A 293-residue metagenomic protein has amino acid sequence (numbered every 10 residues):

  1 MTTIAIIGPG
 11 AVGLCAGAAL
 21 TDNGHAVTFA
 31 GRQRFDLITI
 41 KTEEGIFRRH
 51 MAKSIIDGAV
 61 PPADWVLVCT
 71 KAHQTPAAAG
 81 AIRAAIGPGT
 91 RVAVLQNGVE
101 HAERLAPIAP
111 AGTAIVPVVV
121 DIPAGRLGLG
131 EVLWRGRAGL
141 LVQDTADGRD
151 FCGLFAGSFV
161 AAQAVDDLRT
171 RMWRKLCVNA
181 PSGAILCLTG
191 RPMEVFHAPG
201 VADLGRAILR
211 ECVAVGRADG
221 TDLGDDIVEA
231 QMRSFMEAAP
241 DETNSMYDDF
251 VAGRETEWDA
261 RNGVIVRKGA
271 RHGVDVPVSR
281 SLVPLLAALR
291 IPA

Functional and structural regions predicted by a protein language model:
M1-H50: NAD(P)+-binding Rossmann beta1-loop-alpha1 motif at the extreme N-terminus of oxidoreductases
T2-T3, D64, T90, R137-A138: Nucleotide donor/acceptor-binding cores
I4, A26-V27, V92, I115 (+1 more regions): Hydrophobic anchor at the start of a short beta-strand that flanks the dinucleotide cofactor-binding loop
R34, I46-E131: Rossmann-like NAD(P)(H) cofactor-binding subdomain of soluble oxidoreductases
P61, L95-K175, P181: Rossmann-fold dinucleotide-binding core
I86, G130-L140, T189-F196, E242-A252: Helix-loop-beta segment of a Rossmann-like dinucleotide-binding subdomain
R169-V213, P240: Active-site-proximal catalytic alpha-helix in oxidoreductases
R206-A293: NAD(P)-dependent Rossmann-like dehydrogenase/reductase catalytic/cofactor-binding core
